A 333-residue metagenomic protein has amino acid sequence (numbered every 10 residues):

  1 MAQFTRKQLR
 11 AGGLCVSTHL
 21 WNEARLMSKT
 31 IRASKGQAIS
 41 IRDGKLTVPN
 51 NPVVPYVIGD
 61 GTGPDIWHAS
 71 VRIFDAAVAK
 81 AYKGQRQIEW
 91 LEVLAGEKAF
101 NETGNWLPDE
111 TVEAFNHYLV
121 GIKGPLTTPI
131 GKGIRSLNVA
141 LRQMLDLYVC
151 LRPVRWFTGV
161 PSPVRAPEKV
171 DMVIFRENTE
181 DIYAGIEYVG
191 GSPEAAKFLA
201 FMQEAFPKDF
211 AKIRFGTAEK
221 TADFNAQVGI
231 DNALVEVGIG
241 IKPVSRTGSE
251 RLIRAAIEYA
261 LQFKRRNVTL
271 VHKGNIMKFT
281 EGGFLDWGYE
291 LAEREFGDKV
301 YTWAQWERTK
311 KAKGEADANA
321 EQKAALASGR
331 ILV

Functional and structural regions predicted by a protein language model:
M1-K29: N-terminal mitochondrial targeting presequence
E23-I41, F100-T103, C150-P153, S328-I331: Short coil-to-helix leader/linker segments, especially the first N-terminal amphipathic alpha-helix with its helix
R32-R86: N-terminal phosphate-binding or glycine-rich loops at protein starts, especially the Walker A/P-loop of NTPases
P49-N50, P55-V71, Q203-F206, F210-V333: Glycine-rich phosphate/diphosphate-binding loop of Rossmann-like nucleotide-binding domains
P49-V53, Q85-R86, N116-V120, D146-L147 (+4 more regions): Short coil/turn connectors at secondary-structure junctions
D75, A79-K83, H117-V120, T127 (+5 more regions): Generic secondary-structure signature for well-ordered alpha-helical cores
K83-L107: N-terminal beta-loop-helix "entrance" segment that forms/cooperates in small-molecule cofactor or anionic ligand
K98-N225, G238: N-terminal glycine-rich phosphate/adenylate-binding segment common to multiple enzyme folds
